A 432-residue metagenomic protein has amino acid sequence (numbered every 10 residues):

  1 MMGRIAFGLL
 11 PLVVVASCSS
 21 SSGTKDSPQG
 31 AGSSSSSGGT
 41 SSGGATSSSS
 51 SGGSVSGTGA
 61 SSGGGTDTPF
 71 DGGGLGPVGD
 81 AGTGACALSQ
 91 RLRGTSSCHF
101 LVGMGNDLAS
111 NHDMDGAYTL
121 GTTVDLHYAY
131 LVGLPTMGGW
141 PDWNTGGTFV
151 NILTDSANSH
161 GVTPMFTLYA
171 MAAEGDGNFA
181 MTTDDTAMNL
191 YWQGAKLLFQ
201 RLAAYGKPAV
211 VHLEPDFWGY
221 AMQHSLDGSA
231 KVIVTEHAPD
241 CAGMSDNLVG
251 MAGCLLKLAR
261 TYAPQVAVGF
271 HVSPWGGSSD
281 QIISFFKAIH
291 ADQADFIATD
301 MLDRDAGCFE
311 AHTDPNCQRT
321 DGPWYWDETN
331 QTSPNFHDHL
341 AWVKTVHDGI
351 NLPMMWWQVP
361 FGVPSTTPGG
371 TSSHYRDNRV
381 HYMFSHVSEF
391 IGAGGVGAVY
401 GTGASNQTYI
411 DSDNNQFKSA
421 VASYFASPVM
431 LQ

Functional and structural regions predicted by a protein language model:
V13-G84: Ser/Thr-rich, Pro/Gly/Ala-heavy low-complexity intrinsically disordered linkers and tails of secreted extracellular
V78-P135, D142, A398: Boundary/entry segment of secreted carbohydrate-active catalytic domains
S97-V102, N106-L108, L302-R304, P334 (+1 more regions): Substrate-binding cleft of secreted/luminal carbohydrate-active enzymes
V124-A129, I283-N330, G401: Aromatic- and acid-rich polysaccharide-binding/catalytic face of secreted or lumenal carbohydrate-active enzymes
T136-Q265: Substrate-binding cleft of extracellular glycoside hydrolase catalytic domains
D142-T167, D305-T366, Q416-S423, M430: Glycoside hydrolase catalytic-domain groove-lining segments
G175-D185, Q223-G250, C308-N330, G369-T371 (+1 more regions): A solvent-exposed, charged loop/short amphipathic helix patch at secondary-structure junctions
H212-E214, D240-I282, T299, I350-P364: Aromatic-lined carbohydrate-recognition surfaces of secreted/lumenal glycan-active proteins
